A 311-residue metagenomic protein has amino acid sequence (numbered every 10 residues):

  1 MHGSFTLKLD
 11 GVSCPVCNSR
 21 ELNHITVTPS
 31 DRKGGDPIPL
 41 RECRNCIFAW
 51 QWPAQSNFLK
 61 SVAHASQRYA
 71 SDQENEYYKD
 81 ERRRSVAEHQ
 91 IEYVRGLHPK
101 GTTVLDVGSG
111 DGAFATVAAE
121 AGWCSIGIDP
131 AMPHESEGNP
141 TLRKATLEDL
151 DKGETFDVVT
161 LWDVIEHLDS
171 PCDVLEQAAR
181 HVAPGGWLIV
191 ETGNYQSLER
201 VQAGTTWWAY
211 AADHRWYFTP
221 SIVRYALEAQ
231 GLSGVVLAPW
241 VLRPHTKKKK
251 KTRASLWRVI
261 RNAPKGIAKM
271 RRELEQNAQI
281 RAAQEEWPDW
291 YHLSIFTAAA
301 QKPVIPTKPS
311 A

Functional and structural regions predicted by a protein language model:
M1-W162, C172-E176, P239-W240, Q279-A311: Conserved N-terminal segment of class I S-adenosyl-L-methionine
C17-N23, I222-P239: A SAM-dependent methyltransferase catalytic signature shared across enzymes that methylate proteins
P29-G34, V235-M270: Conserved catalytic loop of SAM-dependent methyltransferase domains
Q67-N75, A203-A211, T252-W257: Short glycine/proline- and charge-enriched loop/turn segments that cap or connect secondary-structure elements
D163, H167: A short His-aromatic
D169-D173, R200: Short N-terminal helix/helix-N-cap motif within the alpha/beta-hydrolase-1
C172-W187: A short glycine-rich, Lys/Arg-flanked "PGG" loop and its adjoining helix->strand segment in the class I
V190-W216, S221-A226: Short, glycine-/aromatic-enriched active-site segment of Class I SAM-dependent methyltransferases
